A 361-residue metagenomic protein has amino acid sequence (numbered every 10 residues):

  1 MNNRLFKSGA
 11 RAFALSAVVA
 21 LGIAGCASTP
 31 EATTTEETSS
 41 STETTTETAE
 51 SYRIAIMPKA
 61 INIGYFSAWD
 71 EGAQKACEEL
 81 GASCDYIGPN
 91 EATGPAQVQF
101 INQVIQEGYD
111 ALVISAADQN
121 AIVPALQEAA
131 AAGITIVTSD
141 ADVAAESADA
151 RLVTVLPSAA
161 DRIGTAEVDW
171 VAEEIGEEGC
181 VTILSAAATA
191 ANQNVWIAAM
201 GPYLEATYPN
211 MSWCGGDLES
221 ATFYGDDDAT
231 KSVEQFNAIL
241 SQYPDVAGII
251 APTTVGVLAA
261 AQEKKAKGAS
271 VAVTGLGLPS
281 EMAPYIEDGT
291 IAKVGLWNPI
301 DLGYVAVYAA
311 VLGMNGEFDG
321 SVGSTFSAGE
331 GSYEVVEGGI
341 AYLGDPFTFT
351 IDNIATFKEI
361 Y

Functional and structural regions predicted by a protein language model:
N2-S8, C26-Y361: A residue-level marker of the well-folded mature domains of exported/periplasmic proteins
A10-L15: Sec-dependent signal peptide recognition, specifically the positively charged N-region followed immediately by
